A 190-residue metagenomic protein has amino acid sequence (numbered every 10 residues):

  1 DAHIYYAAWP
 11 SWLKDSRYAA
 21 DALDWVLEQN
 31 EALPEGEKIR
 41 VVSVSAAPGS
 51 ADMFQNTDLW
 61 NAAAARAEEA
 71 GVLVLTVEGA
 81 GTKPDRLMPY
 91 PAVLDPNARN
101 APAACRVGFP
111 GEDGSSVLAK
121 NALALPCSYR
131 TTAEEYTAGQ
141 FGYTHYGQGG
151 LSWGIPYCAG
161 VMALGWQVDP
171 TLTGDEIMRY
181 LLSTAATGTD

Functional and structural regions predicted by a protein language model:
D1-A19, E35-I39, S116-A119, Q167-Y180: Subtilisin-like serine protease catalytic core
A2, C127, A185: Short, small-residue-rich loop/turn micro-motifs
Y6-P91, Y146-P156: Substrate-binding/access-modulating region of protease and related hydrolase catalytic domains
L13-D15, T131-A133, T189: Short, solvent-exposed loop/turn elements at domain surfaces
E69-V72, T76-Q167, T171: Extracellular S/T/G-rich loop segment that most often corresponds to the catalytic His/Ser-adjacent loop
Y180-G188: Conserved H-D interstitial segment of serine endopeptidase catalytic domains
